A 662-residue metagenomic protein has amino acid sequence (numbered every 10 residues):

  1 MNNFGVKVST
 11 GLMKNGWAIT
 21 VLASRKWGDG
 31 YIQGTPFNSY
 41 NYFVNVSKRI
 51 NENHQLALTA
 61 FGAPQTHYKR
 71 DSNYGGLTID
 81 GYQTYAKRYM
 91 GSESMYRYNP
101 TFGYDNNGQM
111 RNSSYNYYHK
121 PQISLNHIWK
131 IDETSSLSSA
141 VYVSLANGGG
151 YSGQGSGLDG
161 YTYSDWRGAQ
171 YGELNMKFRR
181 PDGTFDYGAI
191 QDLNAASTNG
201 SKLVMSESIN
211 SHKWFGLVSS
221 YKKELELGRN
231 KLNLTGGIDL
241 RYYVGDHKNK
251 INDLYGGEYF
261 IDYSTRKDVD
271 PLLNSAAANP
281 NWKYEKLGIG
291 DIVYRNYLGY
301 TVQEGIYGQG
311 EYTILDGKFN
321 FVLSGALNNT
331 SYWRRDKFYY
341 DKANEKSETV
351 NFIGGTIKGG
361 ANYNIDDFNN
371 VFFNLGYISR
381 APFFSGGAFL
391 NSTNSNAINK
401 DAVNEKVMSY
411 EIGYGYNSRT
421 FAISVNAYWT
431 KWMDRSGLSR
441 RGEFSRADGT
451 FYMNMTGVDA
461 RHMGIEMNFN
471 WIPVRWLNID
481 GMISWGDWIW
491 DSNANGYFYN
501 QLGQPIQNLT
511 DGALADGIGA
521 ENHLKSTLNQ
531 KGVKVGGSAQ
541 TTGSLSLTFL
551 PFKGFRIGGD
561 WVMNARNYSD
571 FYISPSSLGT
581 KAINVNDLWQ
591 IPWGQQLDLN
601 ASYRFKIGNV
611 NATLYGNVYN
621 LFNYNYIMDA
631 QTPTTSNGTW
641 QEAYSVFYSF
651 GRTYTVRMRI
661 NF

Functional and structural regions predicted by a protein language model:
M1, L12, R25-D29, G62-T66 (+13 more regions): Transmembrane beta-strands of outer-membrane beta-barrel pores
M1-W27, Y31-R70, Q122-I131, A326: Transmembrane beta-barrel wall of Gram-negative outer-membrane proteins
Q55-N126, Y151-E207, L273-L287, R440-R441: Acidic/polar loop-and-plug regions of large Gram-negative outer-membrane beta-barrel proteins
N107-S152, S201-T235, V244-N249, G290-N320 (+14 more regions): Outer-membrane beta-barrel transmembrane strands
N233-N369, N391, N495: Signature of Gram-negative outer-membrane beta-barrel scaffolds
S331-F338, T349, Y363-Y410, A427-T456 (+3 more regions): Surface-exposed extracellular loop regions of Gram-negative outer-membrane beta-barrel proteins, predominantly
W429-K431, F451-P575, R659-N661: Gram-negative outer-membrane beta-barrel transporters
I479, V562-S577, Y603-F662: C-terminal beta-signal and adjacent terminal beta-strands/loops of Gram-negative outer-membrane beta-barrel proteins
